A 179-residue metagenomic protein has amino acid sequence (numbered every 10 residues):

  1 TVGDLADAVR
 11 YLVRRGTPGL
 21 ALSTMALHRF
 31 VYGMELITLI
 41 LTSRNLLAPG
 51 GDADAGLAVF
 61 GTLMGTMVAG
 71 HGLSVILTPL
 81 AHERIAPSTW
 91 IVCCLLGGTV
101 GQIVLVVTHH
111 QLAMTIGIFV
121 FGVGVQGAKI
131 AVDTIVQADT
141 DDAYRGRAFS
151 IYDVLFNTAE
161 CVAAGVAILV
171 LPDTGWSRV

Functional and structural regions predicted by a protein language model:
T1-S23: Juxtamembrane intracellular "pre-TM" segments in multi-pass secondary transporters
D7-R14, Y32, R44-A48: Residues at helix-coil transition
L12-V13, F30, M34, V107-T108 (+1 more regions): Transmembrane helix irregularities
G19, I37, I85-T89: Short, structured loop/turn "capping" segments at alpha-beta junctions
L20-F30, Y152-F156: Alpha-helical segments in transporter systems
L20-S23, L39, T115: Short, hydrophobic secondary-structure boundary micro-motifs
H28-L39, V125, E160: Conserved extracellular-gate-facing transmembrane-helix segments in secondary transporters
R44-V179: C-terminal transmembrane bundle of multi-pass solute transporters/carriers
